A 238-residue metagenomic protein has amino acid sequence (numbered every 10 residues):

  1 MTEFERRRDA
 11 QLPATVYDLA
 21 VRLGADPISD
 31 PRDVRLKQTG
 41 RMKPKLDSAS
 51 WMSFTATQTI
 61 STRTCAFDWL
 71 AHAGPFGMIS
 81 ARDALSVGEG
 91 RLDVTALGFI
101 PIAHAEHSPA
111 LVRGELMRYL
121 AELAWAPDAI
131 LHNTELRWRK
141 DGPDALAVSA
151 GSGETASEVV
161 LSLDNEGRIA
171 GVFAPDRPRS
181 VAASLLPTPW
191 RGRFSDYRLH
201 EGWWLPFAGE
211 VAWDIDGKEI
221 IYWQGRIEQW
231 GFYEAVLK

Functional and structural regions predicted by a protein language model:
M1-P27, F194-G209: Amphipathic alpha-helical packing elements
T15-V16, S53-Q58, A84-G88, L92-V94 (+6 more regions): Buried hydrophobic residues that stabilize the cores of well-folded domains
D18-V21, A25-I100: N-terminal mature ectodomain segment of secretory-pathway/periplasmic proteins
D30-K37, T62-L70, E89, K140-S149 (+2 more regions): Short, hydrophobic/aromatic-rich segments at coil-to-beta transitions
M42-S53, D68-F76, L120-N133, V148-E154 (+1 more regions): Short, solvent-exposed secondary-structure boundary motifs
T95-S152, L185: Flexible, processing/modification-adjacent segments and terminal tails in exported/periplasmic/extracellular proteins
V148-F232: Gly/Pro-enriched, hydrophobic low-complexity segments that function as extracytoplasmic propeptides/linkers
